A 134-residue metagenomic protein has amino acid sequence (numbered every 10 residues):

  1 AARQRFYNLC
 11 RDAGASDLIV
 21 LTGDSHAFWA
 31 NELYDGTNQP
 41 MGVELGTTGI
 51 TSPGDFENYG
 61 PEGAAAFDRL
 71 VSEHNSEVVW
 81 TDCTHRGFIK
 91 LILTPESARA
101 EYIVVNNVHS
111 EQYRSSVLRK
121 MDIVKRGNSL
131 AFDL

Functional and structural regions predicted by a protein language model:
A1-L134: Long, structured stretches of catalytic cores involved in phosphate-ester chemistry, encompassing
